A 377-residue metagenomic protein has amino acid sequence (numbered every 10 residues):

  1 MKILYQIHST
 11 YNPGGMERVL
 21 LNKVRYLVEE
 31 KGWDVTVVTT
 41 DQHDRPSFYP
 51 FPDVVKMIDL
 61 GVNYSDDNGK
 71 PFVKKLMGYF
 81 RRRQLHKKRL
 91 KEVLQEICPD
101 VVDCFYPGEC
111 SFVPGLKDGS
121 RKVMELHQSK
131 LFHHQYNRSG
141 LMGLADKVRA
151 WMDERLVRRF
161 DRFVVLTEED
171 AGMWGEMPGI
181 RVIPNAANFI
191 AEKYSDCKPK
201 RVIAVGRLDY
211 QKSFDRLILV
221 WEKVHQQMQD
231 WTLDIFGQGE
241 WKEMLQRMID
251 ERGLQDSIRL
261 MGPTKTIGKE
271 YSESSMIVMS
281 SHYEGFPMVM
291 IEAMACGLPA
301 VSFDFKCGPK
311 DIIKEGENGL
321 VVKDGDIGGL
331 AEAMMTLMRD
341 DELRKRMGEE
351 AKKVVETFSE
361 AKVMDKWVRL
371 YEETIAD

Functional and structural regions predicted by a protein language model:
Q6-P13, Y26, E30-M77: N-terminal strand-loop element at the rim of the active site of nucleotide-sugar-dependent glycosyltransferases
G14-N22, K200, A204-K223, E240-Q246 (+1 more regions): A conserved mid-protein helix/loop that constitutes part of the nucleotide-sugar donor-binding site
K88-E92, G143-F163: Membrane-proximal helix-turn-helix segments that form the acceptor-binding/catalytic region of lipid-linked
C104-E109, L126: Short His-centered aromatic/hydrophobic patch
E169, A186: Carbohydrate-associated surface elements
P263, H282: Aromatic "clamp/platform" in nucleotide-sugar-dependent glycosyltransferases that forms part of the donor/acceptor
P299-F303: Short hydrophobic beta-strand element within catalytic cores of glycosyltransferases and related nucleotide-activated
K314-G316, L320-I327, T336-D341, E356: Conserved acidic donor-binding segment of nucleotide-sugar-dependent glycosyltransferases
